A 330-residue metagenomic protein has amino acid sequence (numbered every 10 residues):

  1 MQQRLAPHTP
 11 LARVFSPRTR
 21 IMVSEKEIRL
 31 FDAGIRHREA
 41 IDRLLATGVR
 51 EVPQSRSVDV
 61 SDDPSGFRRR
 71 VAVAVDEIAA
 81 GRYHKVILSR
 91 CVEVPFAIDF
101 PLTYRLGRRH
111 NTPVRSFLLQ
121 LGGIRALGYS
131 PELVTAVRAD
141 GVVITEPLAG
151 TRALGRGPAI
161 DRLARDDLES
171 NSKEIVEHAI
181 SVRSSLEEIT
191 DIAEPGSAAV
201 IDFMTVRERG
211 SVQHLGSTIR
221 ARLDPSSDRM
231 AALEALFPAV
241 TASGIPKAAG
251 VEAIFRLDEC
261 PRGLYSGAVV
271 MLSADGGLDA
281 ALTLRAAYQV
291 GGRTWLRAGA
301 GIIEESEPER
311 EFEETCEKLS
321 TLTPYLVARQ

Functional and structural regions predicted by a protein language model:
M1-P95, G291, S320-Q330: Non-catalytic accessory segments adjacent to catalytic cores
A6, F96-A97, L272-D275: Active-site beta-strand->loop segment that positions catalytic residues and contacts the acyl thioester
T19-M22, S116-L119, A126-G128, L133-A136 (+2 more regions): Short beta-strand scaffold segments in enzyme catalytic cores
I21, G81, T135, R183 (+3 more regions): A residue-level signal for conserved active-site and pocket-lining positions in enzyme catalytic cores
V23-R50, S57, A136-G210, R222 (+1 more regions): Cytosolic ligand/metal-binding cores
R50-V134, V176-S181, S185-E188, I192 (+2 more regions): Active-site pocket-lining segments that scaffold enzyme catalytic pockets across diverse folds
S211-Q330: Conserved hydrophobic core element of enzyme catalytic domains
